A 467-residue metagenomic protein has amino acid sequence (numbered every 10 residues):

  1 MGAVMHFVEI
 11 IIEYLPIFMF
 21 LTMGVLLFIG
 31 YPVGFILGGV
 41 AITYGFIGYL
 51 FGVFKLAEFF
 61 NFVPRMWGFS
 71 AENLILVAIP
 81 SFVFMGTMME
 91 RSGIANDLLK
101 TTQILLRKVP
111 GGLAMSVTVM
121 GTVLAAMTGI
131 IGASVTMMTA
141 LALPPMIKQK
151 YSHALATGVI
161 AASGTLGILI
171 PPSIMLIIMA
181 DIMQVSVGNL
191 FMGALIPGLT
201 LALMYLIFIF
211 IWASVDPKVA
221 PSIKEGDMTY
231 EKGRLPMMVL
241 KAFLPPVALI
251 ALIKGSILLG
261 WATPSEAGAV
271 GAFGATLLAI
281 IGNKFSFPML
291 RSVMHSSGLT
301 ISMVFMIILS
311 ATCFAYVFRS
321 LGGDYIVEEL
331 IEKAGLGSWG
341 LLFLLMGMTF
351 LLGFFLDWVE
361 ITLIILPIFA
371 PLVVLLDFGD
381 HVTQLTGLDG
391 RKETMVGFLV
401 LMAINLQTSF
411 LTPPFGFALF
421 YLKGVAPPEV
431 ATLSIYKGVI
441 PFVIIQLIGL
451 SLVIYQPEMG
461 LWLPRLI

Functional and structural regions predicted by a protein language model:
G2-I467: Alpha-helical transmembrane segments of multi-pass membrane transport proteins
